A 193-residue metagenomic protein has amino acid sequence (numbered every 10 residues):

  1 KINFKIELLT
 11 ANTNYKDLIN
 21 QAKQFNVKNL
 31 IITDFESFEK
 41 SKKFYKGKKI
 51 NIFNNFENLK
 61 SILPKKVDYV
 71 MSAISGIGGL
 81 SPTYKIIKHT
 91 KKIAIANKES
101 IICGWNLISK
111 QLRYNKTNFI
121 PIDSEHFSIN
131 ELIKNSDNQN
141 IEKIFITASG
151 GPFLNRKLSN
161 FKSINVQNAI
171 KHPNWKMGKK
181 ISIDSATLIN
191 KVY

Functional and structural regions predicted by a protein language model:
K1-I77: N-terminal glycine-/serine-/threonine-rich beta1-alpha1-beta2 phosphate-ribose binding loop of Rossmann-like
A11-N12, T33-F35, K98, S124 (+1 more regions): Cofactor-binding loop segments of dinucleotide-utilizing enzymes, especially the Rossmann-like FAD- and NAD(P)+-binding
I32, I52-N55, M71-S72, A94-A96 (+2 more regions): General beta-strand structural signal in soluble alpha/beta enzymes
P64-Y69, K91, P173-S182: Glycine/charged-rich beta-loop-alpha catalytic/anionic-binding loops adjacent to active sites
K65-K66, A73-I74, L80, Y84-H89 (+1 more regions): Rossmann-like NAD(P)H-binding beta-loop-alpha module
K92-I102: A short, GP-enriched loop/loop-strand-helix hinge that lies immediately N-terminal to, or at the N-terminal rim
N168-Y193: Membrane-embedded hairpin module used as a gating/binding unit in multi-pass transport and secretion proteins
